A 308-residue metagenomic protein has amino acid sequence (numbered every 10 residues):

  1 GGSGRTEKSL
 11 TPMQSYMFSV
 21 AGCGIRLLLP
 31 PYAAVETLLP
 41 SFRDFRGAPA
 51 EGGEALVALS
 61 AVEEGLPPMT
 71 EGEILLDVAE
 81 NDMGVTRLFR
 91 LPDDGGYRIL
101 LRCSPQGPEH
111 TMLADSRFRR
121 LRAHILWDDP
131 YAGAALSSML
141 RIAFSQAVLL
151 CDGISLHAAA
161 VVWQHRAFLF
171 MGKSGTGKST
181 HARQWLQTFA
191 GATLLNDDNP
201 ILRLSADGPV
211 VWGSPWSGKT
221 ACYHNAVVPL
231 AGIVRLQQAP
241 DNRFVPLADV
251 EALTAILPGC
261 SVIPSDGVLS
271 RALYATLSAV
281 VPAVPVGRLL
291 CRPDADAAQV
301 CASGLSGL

Functional and structural regions predicted by a protein language model:
G1-P12: N-terminal amphipathic/basic-hydrophobic helices that include classical n-h-c signal peptides and signal-anchor
L10-L169, K173-S174, Q184-T193, I201-L308: A noncatalytic interaction/capping subdomain that flanks phosphate/NTP-handling catalytic cores
G177: Conserved glycine(s) of the Walker
H181: Hydrophobic positions on the alpha1 helix immediately C-terminal to the Walker A/P-loop
